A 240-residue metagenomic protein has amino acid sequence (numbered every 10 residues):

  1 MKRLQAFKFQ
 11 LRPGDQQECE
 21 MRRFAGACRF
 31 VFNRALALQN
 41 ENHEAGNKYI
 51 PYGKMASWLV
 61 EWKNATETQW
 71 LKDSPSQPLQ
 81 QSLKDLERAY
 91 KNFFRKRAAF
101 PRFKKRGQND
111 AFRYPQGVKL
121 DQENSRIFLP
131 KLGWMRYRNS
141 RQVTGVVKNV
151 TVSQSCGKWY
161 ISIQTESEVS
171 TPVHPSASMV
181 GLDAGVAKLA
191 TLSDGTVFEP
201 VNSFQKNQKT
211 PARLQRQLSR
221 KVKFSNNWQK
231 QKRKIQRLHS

Functional and structural regions predicted by a protein language model:
M1-S240: Nucleic-acid substrate recognition interfaces
